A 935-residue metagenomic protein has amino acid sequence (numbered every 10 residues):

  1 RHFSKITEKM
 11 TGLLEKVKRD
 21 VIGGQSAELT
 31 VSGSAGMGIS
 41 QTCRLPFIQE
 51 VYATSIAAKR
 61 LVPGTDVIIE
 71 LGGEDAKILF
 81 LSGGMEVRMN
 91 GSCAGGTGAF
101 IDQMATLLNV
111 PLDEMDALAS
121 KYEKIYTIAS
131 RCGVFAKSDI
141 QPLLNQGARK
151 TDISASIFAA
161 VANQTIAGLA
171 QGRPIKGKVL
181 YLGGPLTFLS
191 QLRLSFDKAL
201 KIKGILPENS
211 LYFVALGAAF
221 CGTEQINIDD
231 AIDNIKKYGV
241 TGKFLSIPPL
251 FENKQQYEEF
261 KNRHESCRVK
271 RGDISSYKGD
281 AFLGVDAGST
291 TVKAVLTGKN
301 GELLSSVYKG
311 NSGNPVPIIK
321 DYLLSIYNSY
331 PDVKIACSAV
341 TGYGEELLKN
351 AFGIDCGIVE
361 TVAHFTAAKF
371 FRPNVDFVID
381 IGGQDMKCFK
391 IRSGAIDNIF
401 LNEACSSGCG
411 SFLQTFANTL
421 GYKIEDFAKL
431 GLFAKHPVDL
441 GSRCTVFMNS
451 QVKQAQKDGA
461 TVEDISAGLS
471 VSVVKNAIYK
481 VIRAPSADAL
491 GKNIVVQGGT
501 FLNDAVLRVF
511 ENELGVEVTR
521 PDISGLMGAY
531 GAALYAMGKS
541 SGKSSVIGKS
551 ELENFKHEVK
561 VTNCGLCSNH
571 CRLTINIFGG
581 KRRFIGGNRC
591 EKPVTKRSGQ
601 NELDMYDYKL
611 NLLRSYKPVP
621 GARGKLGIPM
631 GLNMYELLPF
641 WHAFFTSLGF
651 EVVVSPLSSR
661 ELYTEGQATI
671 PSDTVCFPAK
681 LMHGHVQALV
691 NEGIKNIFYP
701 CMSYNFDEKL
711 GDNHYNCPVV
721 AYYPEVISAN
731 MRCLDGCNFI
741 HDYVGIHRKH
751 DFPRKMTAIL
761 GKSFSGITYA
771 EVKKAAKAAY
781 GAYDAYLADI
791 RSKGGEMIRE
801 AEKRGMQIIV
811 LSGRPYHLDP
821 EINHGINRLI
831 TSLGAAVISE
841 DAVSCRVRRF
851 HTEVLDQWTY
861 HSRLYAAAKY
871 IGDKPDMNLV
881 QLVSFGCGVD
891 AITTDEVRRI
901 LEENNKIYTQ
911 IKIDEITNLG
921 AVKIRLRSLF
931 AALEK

Functional and structural regions predicted by a protein language model:
R1, T65-S82, G272-L304, V375-R392 (+2 more regions): Gly/Thr-rich phosphate-binding beta-strand-loop-beta motif of the actin/hexokinase/Hsp70
R1-E50, R193-E208, Q225-I358, V509-D522 (+3 more regions): N-terminal glycine/serine-rich phosphate-binding loop of ATP-dependent small-molecule kinases, especially carbohydrate
F3-S4, G83-K124, S210-V214, F220-E224 (+10 more regions): Glycine-rich phosphate-binding loop plus the immediately following alpha-helix
K16, D20, I153-G177, A218 (+2 more regions): Phosphate/ATP-binding catalytic cores across multiple sugar-kinase/actin-like superfamilies, primarily ASKHA
S34-A35, L169-A199, S210-V214, T341-G344 (+5 more regions): Glycine-rich phosphate-binding loops at beta-strand->alpha-helix junctions
N90, A94-I101, N300, C405-L413 (+3 more regions): An N-terminal assembly and electron-transfer interface module characteristic of large anaerobic redox and radical
G98-Q103, P207-T241, T366, G410-T415 (+2 more regions): Glycine-rich phosphate-binding/hydrolytic loop that grips phosphoryl groups
A119-D152, N163, G431-D464: A mobile "lid/hinge" subdomain adjacent to the ATP/sugar-phosphate binding pocket shared across diverse ATP-dependent
